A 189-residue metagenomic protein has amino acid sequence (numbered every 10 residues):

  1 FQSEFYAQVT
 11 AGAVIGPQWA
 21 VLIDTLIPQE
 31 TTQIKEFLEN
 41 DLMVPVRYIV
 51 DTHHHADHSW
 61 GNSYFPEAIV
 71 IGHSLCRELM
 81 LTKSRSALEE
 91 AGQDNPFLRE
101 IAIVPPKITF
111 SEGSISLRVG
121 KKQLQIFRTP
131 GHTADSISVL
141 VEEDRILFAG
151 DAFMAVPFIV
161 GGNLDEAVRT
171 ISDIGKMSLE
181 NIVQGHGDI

Functional and structural regions predicted by a protein language model:
F1-E36, S138-D151: Conserved beta-strand hairpin/beta-sheet module of binuclear metal-dependent hydrolase folds, prominently
Q8, P28-E30, H54-W60, R77-M80 (+3 more regions): Active-site environment of divalent metal-dependent phosphoester hydrolases
P17, F65-I69, E142-D144, M177-L179: Short glycine/proline-enriched coil/turn segments at helix->beta-strand junctions
P17-V21, N40-V46, G120: Short, surface-exposed connector motifs at secondary-structure boundaries
I23-T25, R47-H55, I71-S74, R128-P130 (+2 more regions): Active-site neighborhood of phospho(di)ester-bond hydrolases with catalytic His/Asp-centered motifs
T31-T32, E36-S114: Active-site HxH/HxHxD metal-binding segment of metal-dependent hydrolases
G72-H73, L164-I189: Divalent-metal (often Zn2+) His-rich catalytic cores of metallo-beta-lactamase-fold enzymes
T109-V141: Core dinuclear metal-dependent hydrolase active-site scaffold
